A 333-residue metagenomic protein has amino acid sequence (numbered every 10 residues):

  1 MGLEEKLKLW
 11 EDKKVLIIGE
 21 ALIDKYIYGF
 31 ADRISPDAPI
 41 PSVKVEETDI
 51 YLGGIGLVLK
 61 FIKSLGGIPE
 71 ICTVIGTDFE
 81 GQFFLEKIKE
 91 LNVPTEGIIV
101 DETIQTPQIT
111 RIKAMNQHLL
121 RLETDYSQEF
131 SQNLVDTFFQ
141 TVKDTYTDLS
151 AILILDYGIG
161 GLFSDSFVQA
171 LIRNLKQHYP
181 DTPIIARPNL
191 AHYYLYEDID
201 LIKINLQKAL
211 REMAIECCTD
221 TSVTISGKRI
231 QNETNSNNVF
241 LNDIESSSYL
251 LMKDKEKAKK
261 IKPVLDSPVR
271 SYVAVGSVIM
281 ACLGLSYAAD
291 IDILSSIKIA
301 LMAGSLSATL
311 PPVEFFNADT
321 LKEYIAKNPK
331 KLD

Functional and structural regions predicted by a protein language model:
M1-D32: Positively charged, low-complexity intrinsically disordered leader regions
W10, Y146-T147, Y193-Y196: A short, aliphatic-rich alpha-helical micro-motif
V15, P69-C72, T95-E96, I184 (+1 more regions): Hydrophobic anchor at the start of a short beta-strand that flanks the dinucleotide cofactor-binding loop
L16-I18, R121, S150-I154, I185 (+2 more regions): Structural motif
I23-I154, E314-D333: Conserved N-terminal subdomain of the carbohydrate kinase-like
R33-D37, I199-I202, Q207, L250-V275 (+2 more regions): Flexible glycine/proline-rich, aromatic-decorated loop/lid segments
D165-A258: Conserved phosphate/ATP/ADP-binding segment of small-molecule kinases
N235-N237, V264-N328: Conserved post-catalytic alpha-helical subdomain immediately downstream of the catalytic base and nucleotide-binding
